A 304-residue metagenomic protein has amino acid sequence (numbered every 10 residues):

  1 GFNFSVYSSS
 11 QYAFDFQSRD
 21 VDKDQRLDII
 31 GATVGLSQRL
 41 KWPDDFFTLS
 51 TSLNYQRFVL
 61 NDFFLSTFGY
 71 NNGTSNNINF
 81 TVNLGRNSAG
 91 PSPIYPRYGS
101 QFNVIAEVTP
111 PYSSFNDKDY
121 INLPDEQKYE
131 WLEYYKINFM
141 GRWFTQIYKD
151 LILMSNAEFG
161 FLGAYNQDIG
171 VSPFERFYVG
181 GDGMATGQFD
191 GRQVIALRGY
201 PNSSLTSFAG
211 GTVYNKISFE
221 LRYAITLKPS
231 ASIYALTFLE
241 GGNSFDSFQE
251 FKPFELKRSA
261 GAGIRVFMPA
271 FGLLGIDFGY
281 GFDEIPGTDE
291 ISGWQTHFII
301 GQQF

Functional and structural regions predicted by a protein language model:
G1-Q101, L273-L274, G279-F304: Gram-negative/organellar outer-membrane beta-barrel architecture
F4, F14, L49-L53, F102-A106 (+5 more regions): Membrane-embedded beta-strand positions of outer-membrane beta-barrel proteins
S8, W42-D45, G90, I147-L151 (+2 more regions): Short coil turns and loop connectors of transmembrane beta-barrels in diderm outer membranes and organellar homologs
S66-I225, T237-F238, F245-S247, T288-D289 (+1 more regions): C-terminal outer-membrane beta-barrel translocator/porin domains of Gram-negative envelope proteins and their
R198, G242-S259: Outer-membrane beta-barrel transmembrane domain signature
R222, S259-R265: Short glycine-rich, acidic/polar surface loops and turns
T226, G242-S244, F271, G281-I285: Short Gly/Pro-enriched loop/turn and capping motifs at secondary-structure junctions
A231-T237, F248, K252: Generic long, charged, amphipathic alpha-helical segments
